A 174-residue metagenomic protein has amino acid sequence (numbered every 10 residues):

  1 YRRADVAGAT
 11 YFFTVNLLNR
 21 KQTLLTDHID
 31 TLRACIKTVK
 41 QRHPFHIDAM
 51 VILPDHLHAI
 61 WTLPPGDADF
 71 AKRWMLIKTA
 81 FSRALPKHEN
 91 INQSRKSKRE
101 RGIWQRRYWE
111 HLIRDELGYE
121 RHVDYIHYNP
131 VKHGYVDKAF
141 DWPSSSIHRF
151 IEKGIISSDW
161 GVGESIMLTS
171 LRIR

Functional and structural regions predicted by a protein language model:
Y1-R174: Short catalytic/metal-binding and nucleic-acid-binding patches
